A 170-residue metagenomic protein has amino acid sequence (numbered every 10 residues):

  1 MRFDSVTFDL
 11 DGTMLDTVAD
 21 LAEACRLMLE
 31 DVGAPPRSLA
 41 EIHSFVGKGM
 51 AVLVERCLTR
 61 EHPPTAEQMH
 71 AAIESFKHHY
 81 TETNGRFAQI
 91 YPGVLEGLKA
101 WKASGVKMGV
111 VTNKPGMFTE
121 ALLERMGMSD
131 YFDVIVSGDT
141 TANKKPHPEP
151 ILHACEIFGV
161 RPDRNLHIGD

Functional and structural regions predicted by a protein language model:
M1-S44: Active-site neighborhood of HAD-like aspartate-dependent phosphohydrolases
R2-D4, H78-V110, G116-E120, P148 (+1 more regions): Short, acidic loop-to-helix structural element flanking the phosphoryl-transfer center in phosphate-processing enzymes
T7, M14, I90, M108-V111 (+2 more regions): Conserved SAM-binding loop
A22, R26, L39, H43 (+4 more regions): An amphipathic alpha-helix signature
K48-E82, P92-L95, A100: A metal-dependent, Asp-based hydrolase signature
R86-Q89, P115-I168: Substrate-recognition "cap/lid" segment bordering the active-site pocket of phosphatases
